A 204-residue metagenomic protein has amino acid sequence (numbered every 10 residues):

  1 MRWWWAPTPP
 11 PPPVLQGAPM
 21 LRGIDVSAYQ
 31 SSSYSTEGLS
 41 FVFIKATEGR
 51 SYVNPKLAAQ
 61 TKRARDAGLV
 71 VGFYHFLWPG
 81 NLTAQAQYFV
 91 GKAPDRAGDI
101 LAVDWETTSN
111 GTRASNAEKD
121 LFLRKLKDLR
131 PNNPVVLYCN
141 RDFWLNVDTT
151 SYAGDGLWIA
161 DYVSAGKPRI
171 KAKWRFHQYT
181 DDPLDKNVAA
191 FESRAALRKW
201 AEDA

Functional and structural regions predicted by a protein language model:
W3-E37, D148-A204: Functionally critical loop-and-helix segments that line ligand-binding/catalytic clefts of soluble enzyme domains
L15-F76: N-terminal carbohydrate-binding/catalytic regions of secreted carbohydrate-active enzymes
R22-D25, S40-K45, V70-H75, D99-W105 (+3 more regions): Structural recognition of the beta-strand scaffold that forms the well-ordered cores of secreted hydrolase catalytic
D25-S33, Y52-R63, G80-P94, W144-L145 (+1 more regions): Alpha-helical scaffolding within the catalytic cores of extracellular/periplasmic polymer-degrading hydrolases
V26-Y29, T47-G49, F76-W78, E106-T108 (+3 more regions): Active-site beta-loop-alpha junctions enriched in small/polar residues
G49-K56, L77-N81, N110-E118: Extracytoplasmic/periplasmic, Sec-exported soluble proteins
K62-V70, G91-P94, R124-P131: Sec-exported extracytoplasmic/periplasmic mature domains
I100-I170: Catalytic domains of cell-wall/extracellular-matrix polysaccharide-remodeling enzymes, centered on de-N-acetylation
